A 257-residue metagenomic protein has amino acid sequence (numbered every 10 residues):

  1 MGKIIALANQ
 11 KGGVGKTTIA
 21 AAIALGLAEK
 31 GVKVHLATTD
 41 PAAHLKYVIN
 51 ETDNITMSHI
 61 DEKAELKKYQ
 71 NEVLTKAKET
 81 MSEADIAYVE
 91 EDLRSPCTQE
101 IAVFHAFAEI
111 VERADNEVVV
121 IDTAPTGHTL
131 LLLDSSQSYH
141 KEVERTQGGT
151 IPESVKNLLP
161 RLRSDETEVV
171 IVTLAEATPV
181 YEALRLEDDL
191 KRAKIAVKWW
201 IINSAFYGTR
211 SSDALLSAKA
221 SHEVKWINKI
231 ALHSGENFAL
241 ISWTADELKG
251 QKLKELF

Functional and structural regions predicted by a protein language model:
M1-K30: Walker A (P-loop) phosphate-binding motif
I5, R163-T167, A177-F257: C-terminal lobe/tail of nucleotide-utilizing enzymes
A6, K33-A37, V170: Conserved beta-strand elements of the Class I
I19, A28-P152, K156: Nucleotide-state-sensitive switch-loop elements of NTP-binding domains
L25-V32, E166-V170: Short, surface-exposed connector motifs at secondary-structure boundaries
P41-H44, E62-E65, P125-G127, A175-P179 (+2 more regions): Conserved nucleotide-binding/hydrolysis micro-motifs of P-loop NTPases
V120, V170-V172, I201: Structural motif
H140-E153, E166-E182: Conserved Switch II/interswitch segment of TRAFAC-class P-loop GTPases
